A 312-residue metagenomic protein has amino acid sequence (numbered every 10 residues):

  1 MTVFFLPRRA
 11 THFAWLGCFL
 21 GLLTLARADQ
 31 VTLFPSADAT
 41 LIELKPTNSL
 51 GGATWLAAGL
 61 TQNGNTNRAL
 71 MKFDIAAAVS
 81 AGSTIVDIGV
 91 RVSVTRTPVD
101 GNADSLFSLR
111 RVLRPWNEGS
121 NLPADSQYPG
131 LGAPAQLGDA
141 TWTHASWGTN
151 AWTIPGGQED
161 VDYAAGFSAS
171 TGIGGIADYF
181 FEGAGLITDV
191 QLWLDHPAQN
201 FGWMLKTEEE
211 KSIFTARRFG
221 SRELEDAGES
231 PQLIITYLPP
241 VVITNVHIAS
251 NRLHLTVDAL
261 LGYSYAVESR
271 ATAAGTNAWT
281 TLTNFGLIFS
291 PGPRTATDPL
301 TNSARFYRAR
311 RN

Functional and structural regions predicted by a protein language model:
M1-T11: N-terminal secretory signal peptides that target proteins for export/translocation
T11-T24: Bacterial N-terminal signal peptides
A28-V79, D160, A164, E209-I213 (+1 more regions): Flexible, small-residue-rich N-terminal segments that precede or flank a structured functional core
P35, P98-L192: Beta-strand-rich interaction/scaffold domains
F73, T84-T97, L233: A short beta-strand element within beta-rich, extracytoplasmic domains of secreted/secretory-pathway proteins
S93-A103, K211-I213: Extended, low-complexity, turn-rich repeat/linker tracts enriched in Gly/Pro/Ser/Thr and Asp/Glu that occur
G183-A227, Y237: Ser/Thr/Pro-rich, low-complexity mucin-like regions that serve as glycosylated stalks/linkers or repetitive adhesive
L238-N312: Short, composition-biased motifs enriched in small/polar/acidic residues
